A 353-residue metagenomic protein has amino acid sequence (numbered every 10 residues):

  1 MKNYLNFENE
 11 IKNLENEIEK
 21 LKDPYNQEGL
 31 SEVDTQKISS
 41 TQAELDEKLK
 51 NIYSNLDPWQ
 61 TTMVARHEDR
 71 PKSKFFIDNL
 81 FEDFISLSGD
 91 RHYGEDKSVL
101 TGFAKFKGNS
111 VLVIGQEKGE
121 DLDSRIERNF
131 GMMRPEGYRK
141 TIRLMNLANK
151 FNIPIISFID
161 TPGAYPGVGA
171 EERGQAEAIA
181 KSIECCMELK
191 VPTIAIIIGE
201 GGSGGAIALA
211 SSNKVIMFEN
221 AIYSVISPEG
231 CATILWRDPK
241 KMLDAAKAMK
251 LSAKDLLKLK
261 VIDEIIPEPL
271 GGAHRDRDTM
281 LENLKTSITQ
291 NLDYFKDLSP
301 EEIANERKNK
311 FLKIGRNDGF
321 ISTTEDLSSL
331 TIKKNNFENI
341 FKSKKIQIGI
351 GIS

Functional and structural regions predicted by a protein language model:
M1-S110, D278-S353: Intrinsically disordered, low-complexity segments enriched in small/flexible residues
K2, I159-T289, D293, D297: Conserved catalytic cores of soluble enzyme domains, especially glycine-rich substrate-binding beta-alpha loops
L14, D57, V113, D160 (+3 more regions): Terminal peptide-recognition signature
D34-Q36, G137-Y138, C231: Short, motif-level signal for alpha-helix interfacial/capping segments enriched in acidic residues and aromatics/proline
S54, N79, Y93-E95, T101 (+2 more regions): Glycine-rich beta-alpha loop segments
T62-A65, I126-F130, G271-H274: Short hinge/gating elements
P71-S73, D121-D123, Y165-G167: Short active-site-adjacent helix-start/loop capping segments
H92-G94, G102-K105, N146, I207 (+3 more regions): Replace "in large, NTP-powered and nucleic-acid-processing enzymes" with "in large, NTP-powered factors and other
